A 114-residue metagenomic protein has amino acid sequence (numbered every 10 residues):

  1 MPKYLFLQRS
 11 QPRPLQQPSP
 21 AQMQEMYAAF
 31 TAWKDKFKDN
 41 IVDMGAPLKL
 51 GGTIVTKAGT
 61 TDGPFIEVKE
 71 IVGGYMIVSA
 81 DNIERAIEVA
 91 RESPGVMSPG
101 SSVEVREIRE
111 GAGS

Functional and structural regions predicted by a protein language model:
M1-S114: Conserved, structured core segments of small domains
